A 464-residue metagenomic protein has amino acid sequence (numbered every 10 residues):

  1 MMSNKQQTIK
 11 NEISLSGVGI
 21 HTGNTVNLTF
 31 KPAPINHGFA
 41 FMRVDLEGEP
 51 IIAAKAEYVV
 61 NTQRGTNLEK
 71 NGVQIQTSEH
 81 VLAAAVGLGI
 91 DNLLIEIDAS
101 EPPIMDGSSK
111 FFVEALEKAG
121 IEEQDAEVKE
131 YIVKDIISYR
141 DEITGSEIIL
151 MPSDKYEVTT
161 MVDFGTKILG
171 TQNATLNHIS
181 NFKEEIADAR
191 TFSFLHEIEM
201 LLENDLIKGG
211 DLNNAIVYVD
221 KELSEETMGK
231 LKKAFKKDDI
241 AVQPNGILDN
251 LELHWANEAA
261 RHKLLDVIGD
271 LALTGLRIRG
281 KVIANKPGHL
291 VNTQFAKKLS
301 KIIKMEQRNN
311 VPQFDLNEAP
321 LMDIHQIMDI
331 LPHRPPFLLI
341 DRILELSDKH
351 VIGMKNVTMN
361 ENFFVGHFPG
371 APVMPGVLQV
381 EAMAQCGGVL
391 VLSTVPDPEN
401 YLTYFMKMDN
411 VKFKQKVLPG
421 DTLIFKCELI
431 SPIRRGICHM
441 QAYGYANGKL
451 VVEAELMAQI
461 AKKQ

Functional and structural regions predicted by a protein language model:
M1-D91, E96-F314: C-terminal regulatory domains involved in ligand/effector binding and gene-expression control
T8-E12, L321-I327, I424-F425: Short Pro/Gly-enriched beta-strand edge/turn motifs at strand-loop
V26, I95, V158-T160, G353 (+3 more regions): Hydrophobic residues positioned within well-ordered beta-strands of beta-sheet architectures
A174-F192, M374, G444-V451, L456-Q464: Flexible glycine-rich active-site/ligand-binding loops centered on an Asp-His dyad
R261-T274, I343, V373-P398: Active-site helix/loop of acyl-thioester processing domains in fatty-acid/polyketide metabolism, spanning hotdog-fold
G275-A284, P312-L321, G387-I424, V451 (+1 more regions): Hydrophobic beta-strand-centered segment that forms part of the acyl-chain substrate-binding groove
M305-V373, N400-L402, V417-L418, I430 (+3 more regions): Non-catalytic linker/capping segments at the edges of enzyme domains
L339-R342, K407, K412, K426-E428 (+2 more regions): Residues located in well-ordered beta-strands
